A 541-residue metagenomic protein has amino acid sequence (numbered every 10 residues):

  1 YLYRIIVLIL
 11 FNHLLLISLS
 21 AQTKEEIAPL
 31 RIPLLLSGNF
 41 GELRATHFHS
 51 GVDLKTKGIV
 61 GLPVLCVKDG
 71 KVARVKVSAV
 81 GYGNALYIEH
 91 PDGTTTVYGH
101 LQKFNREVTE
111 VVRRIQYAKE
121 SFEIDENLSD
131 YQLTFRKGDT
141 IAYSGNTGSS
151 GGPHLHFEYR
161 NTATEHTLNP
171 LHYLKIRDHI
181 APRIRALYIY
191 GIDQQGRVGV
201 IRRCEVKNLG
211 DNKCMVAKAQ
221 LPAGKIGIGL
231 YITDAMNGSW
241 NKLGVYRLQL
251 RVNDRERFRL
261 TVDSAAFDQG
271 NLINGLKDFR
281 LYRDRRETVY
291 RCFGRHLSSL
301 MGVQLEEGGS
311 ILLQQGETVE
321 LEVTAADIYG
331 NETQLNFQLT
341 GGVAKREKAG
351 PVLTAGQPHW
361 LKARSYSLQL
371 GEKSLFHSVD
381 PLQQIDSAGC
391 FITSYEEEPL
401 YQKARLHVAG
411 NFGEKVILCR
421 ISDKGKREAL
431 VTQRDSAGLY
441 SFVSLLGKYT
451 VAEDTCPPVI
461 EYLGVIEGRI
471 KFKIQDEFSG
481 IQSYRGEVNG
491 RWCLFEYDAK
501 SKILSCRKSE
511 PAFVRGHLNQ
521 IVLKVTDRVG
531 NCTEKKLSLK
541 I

Functional and structural regions predicted by a protein language model:
I6-L16: Bacterial N-terminal signal peptides
A21-T95, Q102-E107, S121-Y131, R136-K137 (+3 more regions): Surface-exposed, glycine-biased beta-strand/turn segments
H166-I189, V198, F258, G341-K362 (+3 more regions): Low-complexity, Pro/Ser/Thr- and charge-rich linker/hinge segments at domain boundaries
R177, I192-Q195, R202-V343, E477-I541: Long, low-complexity serine/threonine/glycine- and acidic-rich segments characteristic of extracellular
P222-G227, P399-R405, L463-K471: Short coil/turn motif common to extracellular beta-sandwich-like domains
G229-T233, R405-A409, R469-E477: Short edge beta-strand/loop segments characteristic of extracellular beta-sandwich folds
E347-A349, S378-I421: Proteolytic processing hotspots in large secreted/extracellular or virion-associated proteins and select intracellular
G438-P457: C-terminal beta-strand-rich structural cap/linker in extracellular carbohydrate-active enzymes
